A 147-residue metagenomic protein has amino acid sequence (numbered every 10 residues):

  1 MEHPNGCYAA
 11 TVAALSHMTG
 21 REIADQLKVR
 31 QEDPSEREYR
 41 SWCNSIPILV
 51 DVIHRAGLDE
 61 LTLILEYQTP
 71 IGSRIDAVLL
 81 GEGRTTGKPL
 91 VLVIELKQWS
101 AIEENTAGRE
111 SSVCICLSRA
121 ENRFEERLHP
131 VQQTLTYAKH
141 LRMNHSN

Functional and structural regions predicted by a protein language model:
M1-N147: Accessory nucleic-acid engagement/destabilization modules that flank
